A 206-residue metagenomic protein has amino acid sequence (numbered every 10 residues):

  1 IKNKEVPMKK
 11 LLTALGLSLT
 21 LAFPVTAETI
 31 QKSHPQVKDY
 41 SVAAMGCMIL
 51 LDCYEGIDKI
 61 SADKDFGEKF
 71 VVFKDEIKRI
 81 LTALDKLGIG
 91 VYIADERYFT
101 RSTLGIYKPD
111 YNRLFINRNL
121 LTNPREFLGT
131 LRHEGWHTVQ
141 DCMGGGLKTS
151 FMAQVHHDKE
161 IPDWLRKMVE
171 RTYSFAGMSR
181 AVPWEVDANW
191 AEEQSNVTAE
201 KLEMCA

Functional and structural regions predicted by a protein language model:
I1-P7: Short, Lys/Arg-enriched N-terminal segments with co-localized hydrophobic residues within the first ~10-30 amino acids
A14-A22: Bacterial N-terminal signal peptides
F23-A27: Sec/Tat signal peptide C-region and signal peptidase I cleavage site
T29, S41-D110: Auxiliary, metal-adjacent structural segments of Zn-dependent hydrolase domains
E76, I80, F127, L131 (+3 more regions): Stable alpha-helical elements in mature extracytoplasmic
F115-T130: Short pre-active-site segment immediately N-terminal to the catalytic Zn-binding motif
G135-M152: Catalytic Zn2+-binding segment of zinc metalloproteases
F151-A206: Metalloprotease/metallohydrolase-associated module, dominated by Zn2+-dependent proteases
